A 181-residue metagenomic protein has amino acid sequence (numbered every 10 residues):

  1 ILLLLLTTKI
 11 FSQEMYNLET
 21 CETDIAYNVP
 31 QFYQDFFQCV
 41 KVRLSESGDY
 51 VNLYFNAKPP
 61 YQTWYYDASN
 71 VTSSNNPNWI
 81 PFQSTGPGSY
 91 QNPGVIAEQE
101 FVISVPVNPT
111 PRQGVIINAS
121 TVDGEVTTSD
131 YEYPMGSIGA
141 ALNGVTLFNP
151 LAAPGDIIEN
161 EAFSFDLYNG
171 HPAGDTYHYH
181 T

Functional and structural regions predicted by a protein language model:
T8-S12: Sec/Tat signal peptide C-region and signal peptidase I cleavage site
Q13-D156: Solvent-exposed N-terminal domain segments of exported/luminal and surface proteins
A97, H171-A173: Solvent-exposed loop and beta-edge segments used for protein-protein assembly and interaction
D156-E161, T181: Short helix-loop boundary/capping segments
A162-N169: Short, recurring structural edge motifs at helix starts
G174-T181: Histidine-centered catalytic micro-motifs
